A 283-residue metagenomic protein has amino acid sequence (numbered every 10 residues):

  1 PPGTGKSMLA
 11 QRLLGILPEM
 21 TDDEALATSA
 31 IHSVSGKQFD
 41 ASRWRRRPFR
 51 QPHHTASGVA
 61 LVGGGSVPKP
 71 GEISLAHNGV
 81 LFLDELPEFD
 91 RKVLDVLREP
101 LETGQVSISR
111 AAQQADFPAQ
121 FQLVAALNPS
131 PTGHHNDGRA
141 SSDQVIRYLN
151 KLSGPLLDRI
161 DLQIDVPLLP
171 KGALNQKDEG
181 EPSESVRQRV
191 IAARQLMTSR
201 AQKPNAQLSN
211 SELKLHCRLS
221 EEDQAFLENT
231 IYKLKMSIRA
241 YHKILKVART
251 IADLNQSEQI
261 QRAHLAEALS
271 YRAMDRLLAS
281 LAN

Functional and structural regions predicted by a protein language model:
P1-A41, T103: Walker A/P-loop
P1-T4, L86, Q113, L169: Short, ordered loop/turn segments at secondary-structure junctions
T4-S7, E19, T55, V67 (+2 more regions): Short flexible coil/turn linkers enriched for glycine and charged/polar residues that connect secondary-structure
G5, H77-N78, F121, N255: Short coil/turn connectors at secondary-structure junctions
S42-L81, Q114: Conserved alpha-helical scaffold flanking the Walker A/P-loop in AAA+ ATPase domains
V67-P68, R91-N283: Basic, amphipathic alpha-helical bundle interface domains used for macromolecular binding and assembly
N78, D84-L86, V96: Walker B catalytic acidic pair
